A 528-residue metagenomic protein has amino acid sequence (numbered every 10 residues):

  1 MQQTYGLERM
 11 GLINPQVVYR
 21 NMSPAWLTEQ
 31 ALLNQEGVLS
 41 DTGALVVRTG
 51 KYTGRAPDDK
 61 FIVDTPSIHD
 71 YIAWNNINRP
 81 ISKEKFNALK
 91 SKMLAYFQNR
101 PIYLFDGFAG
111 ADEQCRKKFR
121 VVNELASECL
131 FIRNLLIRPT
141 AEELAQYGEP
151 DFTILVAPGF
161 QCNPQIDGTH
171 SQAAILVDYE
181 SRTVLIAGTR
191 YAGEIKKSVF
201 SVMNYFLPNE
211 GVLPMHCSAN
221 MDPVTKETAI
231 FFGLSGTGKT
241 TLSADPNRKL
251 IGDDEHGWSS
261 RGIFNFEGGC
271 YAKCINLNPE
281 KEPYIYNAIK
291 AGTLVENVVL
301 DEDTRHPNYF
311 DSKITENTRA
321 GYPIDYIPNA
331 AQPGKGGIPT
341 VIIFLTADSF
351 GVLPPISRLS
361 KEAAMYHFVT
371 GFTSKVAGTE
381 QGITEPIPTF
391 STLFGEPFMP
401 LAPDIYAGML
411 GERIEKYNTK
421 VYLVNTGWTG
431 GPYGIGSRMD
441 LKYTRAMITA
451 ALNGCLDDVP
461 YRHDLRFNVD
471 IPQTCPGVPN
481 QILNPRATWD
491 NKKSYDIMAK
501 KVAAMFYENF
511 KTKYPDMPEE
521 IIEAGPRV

Functional and structural regions predicted by a protein language model:
M1-Q146: N-terminal accessory targeting/assembly segments
Q2-G43, K51-Y52, P208, H216-L234 (+4 more regions): Glycine-rich, often acidic-flanked micro-motifs that create phosphate/phosphodiester-binding or positioning elements
Y71-W74, D178-T183, I387-L393: Gly-rich Lys/Arg/Thr-decorated short loops/hinges at beta-loop-alpha junctions or inter-strand turns that position
F86-M93, I137-A141, H170-S171, R319-A331 (+1 more regions): Short alpha-helical segments and helix-capping/turn motifs at coil-helix boundaries
P150-F152, V156-F206: Charged, amphipathic alpha-helical linker segments immediately N-terminal to NTP-binding catalytic cores
K239: Conserved lysine of the Walker
I482, A487-V528: Generic C-terminus detector
